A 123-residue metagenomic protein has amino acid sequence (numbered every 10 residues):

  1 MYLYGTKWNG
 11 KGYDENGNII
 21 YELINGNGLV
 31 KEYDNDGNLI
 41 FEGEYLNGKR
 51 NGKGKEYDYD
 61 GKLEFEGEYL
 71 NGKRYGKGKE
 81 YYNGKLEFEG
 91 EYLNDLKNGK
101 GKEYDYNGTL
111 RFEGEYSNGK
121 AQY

Functional and structural regions predicted by a protein language model:
M1-Y123: Glycine/tyrosine- and acidic-biased, solvent-exposed loop/turn segments at the edges of beta-strands
